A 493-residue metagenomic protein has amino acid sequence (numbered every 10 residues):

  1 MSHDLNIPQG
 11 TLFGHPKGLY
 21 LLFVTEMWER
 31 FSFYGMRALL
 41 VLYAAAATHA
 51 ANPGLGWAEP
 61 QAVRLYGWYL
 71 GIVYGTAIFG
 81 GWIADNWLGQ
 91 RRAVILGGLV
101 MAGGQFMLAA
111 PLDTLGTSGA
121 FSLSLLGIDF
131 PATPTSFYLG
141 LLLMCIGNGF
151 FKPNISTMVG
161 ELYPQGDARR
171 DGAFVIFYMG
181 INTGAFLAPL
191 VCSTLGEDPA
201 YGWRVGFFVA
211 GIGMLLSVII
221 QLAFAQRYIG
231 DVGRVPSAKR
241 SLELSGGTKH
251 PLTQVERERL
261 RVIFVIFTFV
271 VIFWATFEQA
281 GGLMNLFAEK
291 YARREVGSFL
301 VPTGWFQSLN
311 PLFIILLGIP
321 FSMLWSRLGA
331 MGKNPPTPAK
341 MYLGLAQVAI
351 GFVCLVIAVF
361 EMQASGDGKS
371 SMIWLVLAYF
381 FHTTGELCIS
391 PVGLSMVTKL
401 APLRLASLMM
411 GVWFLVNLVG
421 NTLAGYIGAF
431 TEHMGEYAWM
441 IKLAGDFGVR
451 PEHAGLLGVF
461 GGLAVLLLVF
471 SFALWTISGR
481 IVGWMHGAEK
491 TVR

Functional and structural regions predicted by a protein language model:
M1-L21, Q165-A168, V175, C192-W305 (+3 more regions): Intracellular loop-helix junctions on the cytosolic face of multi-pass helical membrane proteins
M27, G104, S118-F151, A364-C388: Hydrophobic core of transmembrane alpha-helices in multi-pass small-molecule transporters, especially MFS/SLC-type
A38, G75-F79, A110, T183-D198 (+3 more regions): A gly/Pro-rich, aromatic-decorated transmembrane alpha-helix motif that marks the paired, flexible gating helices
A38-V63, A280-F306, A364: Short amphipathic helix-loop junctions that connect adjacent transmembrane helices in Major Facilitator Superfamily/SLC
V63-D85, F186, S308-M323, V419: Central cavity-lining transmembrane alpha-helices of secondary-active solute carriers, predominantly the Major
I72-V73, R169-E197, G206-S217, Q307-I315 (+1 more regions): Glycine-rich segments within core transmembrane alpha-helices of 12-TM secondary carriers
G97-A132, L343-D367: C-terminal ends and interior cores of transmembrane alpha-helices in multi-pass membrane transporters/permeases
Y138, R204-A223, L343, G448 (+1 more regions): Symmetry-related core transmembrane helices of the 12-TM Major Facilitator Superfamily/SLC fold
